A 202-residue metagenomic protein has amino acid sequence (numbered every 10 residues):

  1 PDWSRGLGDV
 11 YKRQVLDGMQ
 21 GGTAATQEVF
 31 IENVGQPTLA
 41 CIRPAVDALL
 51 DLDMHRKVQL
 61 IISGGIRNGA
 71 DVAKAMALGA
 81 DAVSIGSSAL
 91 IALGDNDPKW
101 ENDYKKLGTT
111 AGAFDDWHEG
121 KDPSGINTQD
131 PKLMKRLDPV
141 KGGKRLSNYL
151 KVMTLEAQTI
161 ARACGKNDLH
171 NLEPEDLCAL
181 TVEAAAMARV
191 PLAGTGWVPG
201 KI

Functional and structural regions predicted by a protein language model:
P1-Y11: Single conserved hydrophobic/aromatic residue that forms the stacking wall/gate of nucleotide- or nucleobase-binding
D9-G22, W117-K121, I126: Active-site pocket-lining/capping segments in soluble small-molecule metabolic enzymes
K12-V34, A48, L52-S63: Core alpha/beta catalytic barrel or barrel-like domain that forms the active/cofactor pocket in diverse metabolic
N33-Q36, A40, P44-K57, R67-A73 (+1 more regions): Alpha/beta catalytic cores of nucleotide-metabolism and tRNA/nucleoside-modifying enzymes
